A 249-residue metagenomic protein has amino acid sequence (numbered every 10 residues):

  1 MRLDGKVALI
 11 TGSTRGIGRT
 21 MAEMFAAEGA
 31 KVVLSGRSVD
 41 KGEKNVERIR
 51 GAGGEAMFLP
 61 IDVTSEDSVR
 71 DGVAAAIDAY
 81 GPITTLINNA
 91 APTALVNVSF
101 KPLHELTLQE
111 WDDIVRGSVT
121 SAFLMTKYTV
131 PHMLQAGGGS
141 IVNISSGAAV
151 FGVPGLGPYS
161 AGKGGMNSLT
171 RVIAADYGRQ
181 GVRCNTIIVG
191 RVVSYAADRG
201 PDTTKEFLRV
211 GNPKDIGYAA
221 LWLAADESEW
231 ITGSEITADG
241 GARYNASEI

Functional and structural regions predicted by a protein language model:
V7, T14-R15, S38: Conserved glycine-rich cofactor-binding loop
V39, I61-G72, L108, K214-D215: The beta1-alpha1 cofactor-binding region of Rossmann-like NAD(H)/NADP(H)-dependent oxidoreductases
T84, H104-F123, G138, V142 (+2 more regions): Catalytic Tyr-X3-Lys loop
T126, G162, T170: Active-site helix of classical SDR
P131, A175-D176, E229: Alpha-helical segment proximal to the catalytic Tyr-Lys
S146: Residue(s) in the substrate-gating loop at a strand-loop-helix junction that position the organic substrate next
F151, T232-I249: Short C-terminal tail/terminal secondary-structure segment of NAD(P)H-dependent dehydrogenase/reductase domains
R179, T186-I187, P201-I231, I236-G240: C-terminal helical subdomain
